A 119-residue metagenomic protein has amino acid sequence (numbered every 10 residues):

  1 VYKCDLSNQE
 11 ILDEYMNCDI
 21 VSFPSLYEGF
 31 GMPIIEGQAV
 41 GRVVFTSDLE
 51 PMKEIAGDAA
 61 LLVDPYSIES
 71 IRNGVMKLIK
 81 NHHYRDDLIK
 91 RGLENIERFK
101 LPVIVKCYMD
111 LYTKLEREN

Functional and structural regions predicted by a protein language model:
V1-S7, E14, L61-L62: Active-site donor-binding acidic/aromatic loop of nucleotide-activated sugar and phosphosugar transferases involved
D13-C18, I71, Y108: Short alpha-helical donor nucleotide-sugar binding micro-motif in glycosyltransferases
L26: Aromatic "clamp/platform" in nucleotide-sugar-dependent glycosyltransferases that forms part of the donor/acceptor
I34, A39-T46: Short hydrophobic beta-strand element within catalytic cores of glycosyltransferases and related nucleotide-activated
I34, L49-L62: Short acidic/histidine- and often glycine-rich active-site loop of Leloir-type glycosyltransferases that engages
T46, L61-I68, K77-H82: Conserved acidic donor-binding segment of nucleotide-sugar-dependent glycosyltransferases
K77, L101-N119: C-terminal alpha-helical cap of glycosyltransferases
